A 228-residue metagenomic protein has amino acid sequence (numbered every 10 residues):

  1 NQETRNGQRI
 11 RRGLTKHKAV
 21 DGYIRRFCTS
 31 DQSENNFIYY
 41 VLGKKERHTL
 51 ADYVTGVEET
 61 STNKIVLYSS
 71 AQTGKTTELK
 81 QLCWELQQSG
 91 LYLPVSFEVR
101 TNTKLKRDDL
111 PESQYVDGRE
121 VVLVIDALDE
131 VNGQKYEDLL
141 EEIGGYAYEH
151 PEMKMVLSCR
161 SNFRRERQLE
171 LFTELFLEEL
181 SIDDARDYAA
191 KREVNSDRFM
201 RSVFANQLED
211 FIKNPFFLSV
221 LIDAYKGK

Functional and structural regions predicted by a protein language model:
T4-K228: P-loop NTPase signaling cores
